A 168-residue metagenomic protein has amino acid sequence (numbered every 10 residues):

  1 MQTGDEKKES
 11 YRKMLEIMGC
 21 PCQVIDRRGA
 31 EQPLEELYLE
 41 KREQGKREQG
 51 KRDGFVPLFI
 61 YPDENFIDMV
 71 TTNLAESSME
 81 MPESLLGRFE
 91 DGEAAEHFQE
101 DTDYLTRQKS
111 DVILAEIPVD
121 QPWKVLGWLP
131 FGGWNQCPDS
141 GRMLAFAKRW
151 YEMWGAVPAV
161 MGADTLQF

Functional and structural regions predicted by a protein language model:
M1-G45, G50-K124: Extended, low-hydrophobicity segments enriched in charged/polar residues
L105-W150: Surface-exposed, low-hydrophobicity interaction/linker segments
M153-W154: Eukaryotic intrinsically disordered and solvent-exposed regulatory patches
V157-G162: Short beta-strand
